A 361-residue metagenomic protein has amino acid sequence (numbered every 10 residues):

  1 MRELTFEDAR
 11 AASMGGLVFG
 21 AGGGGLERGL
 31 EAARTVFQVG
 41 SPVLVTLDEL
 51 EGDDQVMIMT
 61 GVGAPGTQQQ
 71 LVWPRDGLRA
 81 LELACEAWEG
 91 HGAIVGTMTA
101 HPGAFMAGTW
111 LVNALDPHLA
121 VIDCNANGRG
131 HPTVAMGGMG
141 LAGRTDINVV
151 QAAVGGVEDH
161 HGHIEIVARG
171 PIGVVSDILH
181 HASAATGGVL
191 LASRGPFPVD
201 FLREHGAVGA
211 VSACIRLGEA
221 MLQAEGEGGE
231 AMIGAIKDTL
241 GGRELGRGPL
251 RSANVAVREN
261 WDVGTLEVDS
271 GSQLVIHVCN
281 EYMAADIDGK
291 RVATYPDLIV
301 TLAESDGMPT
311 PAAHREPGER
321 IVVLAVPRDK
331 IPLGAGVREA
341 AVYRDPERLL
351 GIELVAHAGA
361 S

Functional and structural regions predicted by a protein language model:
R10-G61, G307-D329: N-terminal low-complexity or amphipathic/hydrophobic leaders
L26-L30, L78, A100-L111, G128-P132: Short glycine/serine/threonine-rich phosphate/pyrophosphate-binding segments that cradle anionic phosphate groups
L50-A93: Glycine-rich oxoanion-binding loops at beta->alpha junctions
E51-G66, M136-A182: A structural-propensity feature for long, helix-poor, extended segments
G92-H101, A120-C124: A short, small-residue-rich loop immediately preceding and capping a beta-strand
L115-A135: Short, acidic/small-residue loops that bind anionic groups at enzyme active sites
A213-V268: Oxyanion-binding "anion nests"
A253-S361: C-terminal non-catalytic interaction/assembly regions of soluble proteins
